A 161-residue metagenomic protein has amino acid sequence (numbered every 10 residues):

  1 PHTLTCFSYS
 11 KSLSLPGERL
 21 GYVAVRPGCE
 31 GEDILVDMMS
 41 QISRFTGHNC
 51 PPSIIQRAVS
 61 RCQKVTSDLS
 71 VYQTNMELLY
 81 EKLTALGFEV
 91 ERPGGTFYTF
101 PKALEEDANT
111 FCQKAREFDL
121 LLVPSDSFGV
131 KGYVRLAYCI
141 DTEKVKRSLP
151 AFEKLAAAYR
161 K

Functional and structural regions predicted by a protein language model:
P1-K161: PLP-dependent class I/II
